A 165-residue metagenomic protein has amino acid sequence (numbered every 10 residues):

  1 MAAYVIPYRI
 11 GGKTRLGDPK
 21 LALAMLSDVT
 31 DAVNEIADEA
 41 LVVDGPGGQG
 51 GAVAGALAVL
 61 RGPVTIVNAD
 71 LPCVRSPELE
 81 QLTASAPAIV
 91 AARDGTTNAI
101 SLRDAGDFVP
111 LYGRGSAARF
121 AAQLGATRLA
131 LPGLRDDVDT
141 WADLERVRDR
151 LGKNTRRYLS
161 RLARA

Functional and structural regions predicted by a protein language model:
M1-T14: N-terminal nucleotide-binding beta1-loop-alpha1 segment
A2, D38, R61-P63, A86: Short coil/turn segments at beta-strand junctions that form active-site/ligand-binding loops
V5, T30-D31, G48-G51, P72-E78: Structured catalytic core of nucleotide-sugar glycosyltransferases
R15-A24: Glycine- and acidic-residue-enriched helix-capping/strand-helix junction motifs
A24-D38: A short, N-terminal amphipathic alpha-helix
V42-T65, C73, S116: Short phosphate-binding loop-to-helix
C73-R150: Conserved core of the sugar-phosphate nucleotidyltransferase
K153-A165: Charge-dense polyanion-binding interfaces
